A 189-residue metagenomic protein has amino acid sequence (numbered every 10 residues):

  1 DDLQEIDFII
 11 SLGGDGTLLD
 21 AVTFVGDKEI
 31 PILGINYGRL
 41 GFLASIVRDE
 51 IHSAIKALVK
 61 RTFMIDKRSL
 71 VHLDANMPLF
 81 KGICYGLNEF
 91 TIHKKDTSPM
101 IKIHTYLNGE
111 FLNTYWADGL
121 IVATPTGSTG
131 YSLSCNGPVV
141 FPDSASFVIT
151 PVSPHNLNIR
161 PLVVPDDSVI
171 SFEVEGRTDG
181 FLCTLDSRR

Functional and structural regions predicted by a protein language model:
D1-D27, F63: N-terminal glycine-/serine-/threonine-rich phosphate-binding loop
D15-T17, L40, T126-T129: Short glycine-rich anion-binding loops that position phosphate/pyrophosphate groups of nucleotides and phosphorylated
E29-P31: Proline-centered loop/turn at the N-terminus of a beta-strand
F42-D118: Catalytic core of DAGKc-family lipid kinases
V59, F141-A145, I149-P154, V163-G176: Structural signature of FAD isoalloxazine-binding scaffolds in flavoprotein oxidoreductases
L79, I92, T97, N108-F111 (+1 more regions): ATP/nucleoside-binding phosphotransfer catalytic cores, i.e., glycine-rich phosphate-binding loops
T105, G127, C183: Short aromatic-centered micro-motifs
T114-A117, V122-N158: Gly/Ser/Thr-rich active-site loops/lids in small-molecule metabolic enzymes that frequently grip phosphoryl groups
